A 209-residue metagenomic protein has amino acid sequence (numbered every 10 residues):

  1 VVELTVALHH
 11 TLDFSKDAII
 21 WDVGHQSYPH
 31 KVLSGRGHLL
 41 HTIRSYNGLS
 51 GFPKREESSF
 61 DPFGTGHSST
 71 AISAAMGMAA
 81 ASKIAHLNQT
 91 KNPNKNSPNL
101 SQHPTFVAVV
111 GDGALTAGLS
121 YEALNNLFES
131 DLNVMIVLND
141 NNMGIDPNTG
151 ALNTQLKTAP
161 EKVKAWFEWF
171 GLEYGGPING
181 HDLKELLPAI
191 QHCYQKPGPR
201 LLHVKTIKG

Functional and structural regions predicted by a protein language model:
V1-S130: Cofactor-binding active-site loop characterized by glycine-rich and histidine/acidic residues
I20-D22, V109-V110, M135-N139, H203-I207: Short beta-strand segments
S27-Y28, N142-D146, K208-G209: Short gly/pro/ser/thr-enriched loop/turn and capping motifs at secondary-structure boundaries
G35-L39, L152-L156, C193-Y194: Short, hinge-like loop/turn segments at secondary-structure boundaries
R55, H86-Q89, L100-T105, G150-A189: Conserved thiamine diphosphate
H86, L127-K157: A short, conserved beta-to-alpha structural element at the edge of catalytic cores that scaffolds binding
A117-Y121, T149, L187: Conserved strand-to-helix beginnings and helix N-cap segments that scaffold or border functional pockets
H181-G209: Terminal amphipathic helices with adjacent charged low-complexity linkers/tails
